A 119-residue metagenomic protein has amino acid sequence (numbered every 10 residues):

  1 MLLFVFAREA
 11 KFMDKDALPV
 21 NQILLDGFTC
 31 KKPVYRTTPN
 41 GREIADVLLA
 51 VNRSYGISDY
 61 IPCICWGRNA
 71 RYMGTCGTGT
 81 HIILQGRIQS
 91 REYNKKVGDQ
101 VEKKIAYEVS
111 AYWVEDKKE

Functional and structural regions predicted by a protein language model:
L2-E119: Single-stranded nucleic acid-binding surfaces, predominantly the OB-fold ssDNA-binding core
